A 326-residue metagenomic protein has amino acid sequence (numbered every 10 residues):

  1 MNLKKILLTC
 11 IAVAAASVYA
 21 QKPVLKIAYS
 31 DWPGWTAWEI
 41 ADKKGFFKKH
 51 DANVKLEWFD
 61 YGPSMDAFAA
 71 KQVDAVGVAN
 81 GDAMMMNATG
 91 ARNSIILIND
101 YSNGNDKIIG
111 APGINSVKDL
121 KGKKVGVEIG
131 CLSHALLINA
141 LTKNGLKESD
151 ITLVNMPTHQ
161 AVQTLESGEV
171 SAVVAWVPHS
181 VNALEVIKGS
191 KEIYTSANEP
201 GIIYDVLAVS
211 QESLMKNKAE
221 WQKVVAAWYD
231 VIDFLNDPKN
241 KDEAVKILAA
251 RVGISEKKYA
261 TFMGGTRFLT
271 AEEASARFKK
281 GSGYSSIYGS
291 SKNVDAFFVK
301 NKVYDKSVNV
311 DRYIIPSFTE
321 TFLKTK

Functional and structural regions predicted by a protein language model:
M1-L7: Bacterial N-terminal signal peptides that target proteins for export
I11-Y19: Hydrophobic h-region of N-terminal signal peptides that target proteins for export in Gram-negative bacteria
Q21-T164, S171-V177, E192-I193, G201: Short, glycine-/small- and polar/acidic-enriched structural segments that line small-molecule recognition paths
E39, M84, I138, V181-L184 (+2 more regions): Predominant activation on well-ordered alpha-helical scaffold segments within soluble catalytic domains
V73-G77, S167, T266-G283, T321-K326: Short amphipathic alpha-helical segments at helix boundaries and their inter-helical linkers
N80-D82, L153-V154, Q160-E256: Pocket-lining segment of extracytoplasmic ligand-binding domains
M215-V303: Secondary-structure end/capping motifs
S290-K326: Conserved C-terminal helix/tail region of periplasmic/extracytoplasmic solute-binding proteins
